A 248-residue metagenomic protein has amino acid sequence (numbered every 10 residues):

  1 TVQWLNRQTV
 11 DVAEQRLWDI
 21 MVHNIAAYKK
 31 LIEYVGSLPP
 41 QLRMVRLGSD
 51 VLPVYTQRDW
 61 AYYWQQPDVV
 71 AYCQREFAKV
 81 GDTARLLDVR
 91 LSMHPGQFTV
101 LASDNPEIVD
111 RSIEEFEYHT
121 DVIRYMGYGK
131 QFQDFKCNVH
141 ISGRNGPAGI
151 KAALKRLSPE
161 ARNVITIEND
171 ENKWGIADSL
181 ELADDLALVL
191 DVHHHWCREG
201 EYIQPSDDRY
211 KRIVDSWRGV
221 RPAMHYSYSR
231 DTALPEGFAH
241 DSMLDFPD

Functional and structural regions predicted by a protein language model:
T1-R90, T99-A102, E107-S112, D121 (+5 more regions): Alpha/beta catalytic barrel-like cores
H94, D191: Conserved, mostly hydrophobic/aromatic
V109-A187, H193: Eukaryote-skewed repeat-based solenoidal scaffolds used as protein-protein interaction platforms, primarily
W196-G200: Short active-site loop/helix that positions an aromatic residue
